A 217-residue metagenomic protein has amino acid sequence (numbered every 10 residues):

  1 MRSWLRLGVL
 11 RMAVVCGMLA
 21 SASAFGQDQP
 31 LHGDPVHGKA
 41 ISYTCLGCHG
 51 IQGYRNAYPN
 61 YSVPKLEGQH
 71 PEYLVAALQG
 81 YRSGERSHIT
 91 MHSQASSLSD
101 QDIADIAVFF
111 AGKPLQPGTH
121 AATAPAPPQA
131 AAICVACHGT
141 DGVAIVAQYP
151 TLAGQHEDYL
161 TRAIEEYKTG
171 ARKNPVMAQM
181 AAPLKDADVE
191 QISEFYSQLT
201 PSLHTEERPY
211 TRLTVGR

Functional and structural regions predicted by a protein language model:
M1-A13: Bacterial N-terminal signal peptides that target proteins for export
W4-L7, P64, P128, P150: Proline-rich low-complexity regions
S21-S23: N-terminal signal peptide c-region/cleavage motif recognized by signal peptidases
Q27-G33, K39-Y43, I51, R86-T151 (+1 more regions): Flexible coil segments in periplasmic/lumen-exposed cytochrome c-class electron-transfer proteins
H37-R82: The feature marks the first
S62-G68, P150-E157: Short cysteine/histidine-rich metal-coordination sites, predominantly Zn2+-binding motifs
